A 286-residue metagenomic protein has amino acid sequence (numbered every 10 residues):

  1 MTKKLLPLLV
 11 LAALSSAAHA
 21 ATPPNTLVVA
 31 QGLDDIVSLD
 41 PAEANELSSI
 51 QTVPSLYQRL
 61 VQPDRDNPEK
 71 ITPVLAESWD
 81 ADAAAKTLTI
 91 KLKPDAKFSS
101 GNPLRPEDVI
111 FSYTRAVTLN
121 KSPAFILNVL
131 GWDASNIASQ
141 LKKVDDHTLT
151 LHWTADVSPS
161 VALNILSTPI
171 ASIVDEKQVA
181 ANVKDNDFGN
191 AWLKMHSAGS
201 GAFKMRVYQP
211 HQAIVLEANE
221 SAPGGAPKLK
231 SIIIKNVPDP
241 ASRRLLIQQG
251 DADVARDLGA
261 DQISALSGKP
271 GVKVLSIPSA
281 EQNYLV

Functional and structural regions predicted by a protein language model:
M1-H19: Gram-negative bacterial Sec-dependent N-terminal signal peptides
P24-L33, E77, T87-I90, V109-Y113 (+5 more regions): Short, well-ordered beta-strand elements
A30-A83, T114, H196-S200: N-terminal lobe/hinge region of extracytoplasmic solute-binding protein
E77-P123, T150, R243-L246: Aromatic- and charge-enriched surface segment that lines or borders ligand/interaction sites
K91, V129-N182: Surface-exposed binding/hinge segments that line and control ligand-binding clefts or catalytic entry sites
V109, H147-L149, Q248-D257, P270-V272: Alpha-to-beta junction loops
S167-P227, S231: Gly/Pro-rich hinge or "lid" segments in bacterial periplasmic/extracellular proteins
A191, N219-A265, S276, A280: Ligand-site clamp/hinge motif
